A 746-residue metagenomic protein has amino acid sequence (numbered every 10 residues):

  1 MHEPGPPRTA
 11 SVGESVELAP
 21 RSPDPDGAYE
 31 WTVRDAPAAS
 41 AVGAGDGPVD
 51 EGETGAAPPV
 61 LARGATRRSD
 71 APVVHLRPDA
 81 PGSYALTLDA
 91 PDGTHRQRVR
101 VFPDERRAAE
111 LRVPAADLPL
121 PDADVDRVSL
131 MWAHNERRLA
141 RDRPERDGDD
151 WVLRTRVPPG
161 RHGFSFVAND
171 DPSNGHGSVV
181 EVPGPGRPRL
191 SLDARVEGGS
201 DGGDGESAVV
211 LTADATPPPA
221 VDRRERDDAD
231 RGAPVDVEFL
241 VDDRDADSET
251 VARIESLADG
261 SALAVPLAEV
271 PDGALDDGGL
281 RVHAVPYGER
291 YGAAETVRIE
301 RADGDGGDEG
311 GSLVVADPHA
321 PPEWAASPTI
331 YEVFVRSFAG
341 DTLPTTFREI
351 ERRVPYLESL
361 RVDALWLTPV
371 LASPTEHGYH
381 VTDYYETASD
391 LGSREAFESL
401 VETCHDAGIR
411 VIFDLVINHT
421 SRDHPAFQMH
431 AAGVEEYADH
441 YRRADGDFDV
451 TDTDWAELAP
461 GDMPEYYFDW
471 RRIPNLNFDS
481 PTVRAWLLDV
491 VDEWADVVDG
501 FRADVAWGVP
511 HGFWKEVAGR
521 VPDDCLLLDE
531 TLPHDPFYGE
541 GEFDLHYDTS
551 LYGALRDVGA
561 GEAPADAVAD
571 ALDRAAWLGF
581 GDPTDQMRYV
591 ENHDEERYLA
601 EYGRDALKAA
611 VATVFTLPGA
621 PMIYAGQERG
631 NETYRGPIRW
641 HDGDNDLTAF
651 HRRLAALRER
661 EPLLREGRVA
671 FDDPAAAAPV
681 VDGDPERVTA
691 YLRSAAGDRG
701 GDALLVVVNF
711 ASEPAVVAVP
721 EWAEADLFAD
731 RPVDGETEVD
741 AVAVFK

Functional and structural regions predicted by a protein language model:
T66-Y84, S261-D276: Solvent-exposed segments in extracellular or luminal domains encompassing
D104-P159, N169-P183, D242-D259: Aromatic-rich carbohydrate-binding modules that target alpha-glucans
P188-L192, R731-K746: C-terminal beta-strand-rich structural cap/linker in extracellular carbohydrate-active enzymes
G304-D363: An acidic-aromatic substrate-binding cleft motif
R336-A339, V370-G392, F397, E402-D492 (+3 more regions): Substrate-binding/active-site clefts of carbohydrate-active enzymes
I409, D492, D499-G500, D504-Q586 (+4 more regions): Active-site-proximal helices and loops of the catalytic beta/alpha 8
M587-N645: Aromatic/acidic polysaccharide-binding cleft in carbohydrate-active enzymes
D673-E721: Carbohydrate-binding surface patches
